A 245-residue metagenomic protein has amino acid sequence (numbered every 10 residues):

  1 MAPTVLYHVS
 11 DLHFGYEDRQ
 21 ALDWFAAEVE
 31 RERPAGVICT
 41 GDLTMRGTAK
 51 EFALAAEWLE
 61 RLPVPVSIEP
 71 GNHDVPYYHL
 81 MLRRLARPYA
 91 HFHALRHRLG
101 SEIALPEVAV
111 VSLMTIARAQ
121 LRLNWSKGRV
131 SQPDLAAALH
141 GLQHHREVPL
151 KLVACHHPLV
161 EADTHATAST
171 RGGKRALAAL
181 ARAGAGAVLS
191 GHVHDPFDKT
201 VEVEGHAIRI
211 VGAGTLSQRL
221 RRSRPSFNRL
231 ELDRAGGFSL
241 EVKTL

Functional and structural regions predicted by a protein language model:
M1-R61, Y77-Y78, R98, H144: N-terminal active-site segment of His-dependent metallophosphoesterases
H8-S10, V37-D42, V66-N72, M114 (+3 more regions): Active-site neighborhood of phospho(di)ester-bond hydrolases with catalytic His/Asp-centered motifs
G15-E17, M45-K50, N72-L80, R118-L123 (+3 more regions): Active-site environment of divalent metal-dependent phosphoester hydrolases
D23, E51-A55, V130-P133, T167-A176: Charged helix-capping and loop-helix junction motifs
A53-A137, H145, A179-A181, E204-H206 (+1 more regions): Extended active-site neighborhood of metal-dependent phosphoesterases/phosphodiesterases
L142-A162: Short acidic, glycine-rich surface-loop motifs adjacent to enzyme active sites
H165-A235: Conserved beta-sheet core of the metallophosphoesterase superfamily
L232-L245: A short C-terminal boundary segment appended to hydrolase-like catalytic domains
